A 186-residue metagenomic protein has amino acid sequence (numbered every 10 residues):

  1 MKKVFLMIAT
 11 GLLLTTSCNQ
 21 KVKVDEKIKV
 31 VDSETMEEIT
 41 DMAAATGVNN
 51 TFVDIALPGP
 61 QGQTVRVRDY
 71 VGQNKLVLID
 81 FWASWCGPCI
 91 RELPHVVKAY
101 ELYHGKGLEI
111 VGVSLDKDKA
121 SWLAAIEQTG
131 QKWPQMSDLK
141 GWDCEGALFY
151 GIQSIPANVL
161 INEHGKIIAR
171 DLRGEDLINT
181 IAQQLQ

Functional and structural regions predicted by a protein language model:
M1-D54: N-terminal targeting signals for export/organelle localization
T51, E101-D143, L148-I155: Conserved segment of the thioredoxin-like fold in thiol-based oxidoreductases
A56-V77: A short beta-strand-turn-helix
P58, G62, D118, L177-N179: Extracytoplasmic and endomembrane cell-envelope/extracellular-matrix remodeling and assembly machinery
L78-W82, S114: Structural cue for short, hydrophobic secondary-structure segments
F81-K98: Conserved redox-active cysteine motifs that mediate thiol-disulfide chemistry, especially di-cysteine Cys-X(1-2)-Cys
G130-Q131, D138-Q184: Thiol/disulfide oxidoreductase modules built on the thioredoxin-like
